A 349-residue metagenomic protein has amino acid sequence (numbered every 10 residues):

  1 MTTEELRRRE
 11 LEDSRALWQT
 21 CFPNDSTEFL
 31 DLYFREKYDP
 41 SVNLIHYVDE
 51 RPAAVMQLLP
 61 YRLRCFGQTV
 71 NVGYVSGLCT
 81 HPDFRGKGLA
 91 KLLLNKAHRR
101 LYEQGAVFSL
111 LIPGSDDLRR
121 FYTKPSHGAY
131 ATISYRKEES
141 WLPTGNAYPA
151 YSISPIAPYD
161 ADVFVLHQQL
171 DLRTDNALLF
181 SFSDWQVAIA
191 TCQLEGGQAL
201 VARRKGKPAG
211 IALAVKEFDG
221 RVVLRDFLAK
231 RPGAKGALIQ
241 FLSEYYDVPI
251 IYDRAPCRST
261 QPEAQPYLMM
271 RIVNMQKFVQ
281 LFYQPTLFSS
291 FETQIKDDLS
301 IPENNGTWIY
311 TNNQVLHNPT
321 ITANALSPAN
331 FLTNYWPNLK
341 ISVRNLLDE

Functional and structural regions predicted by a protein language model:
M1-P60, G67-Y74, L142-S183, F218-V222: Short amphipathic alpha-helix that is part of the acyltransferase structural core
V70-P82, G220-R231: Conserved acetyl-CoA binding element of GNAT-fold acetyltransferases
T80, G86-R99, P232-E244: Conserved acetyl-CoA-binding loop-helix of GNAT-fold acetyltransferases
L94, L101-G114, Y246-P256: Conserved GNAT acetyl-CoA-binding A-motif
T123-T132, Q261-I272: Conserved acetyl-CoA-binding loop of GNAT-fold acetyltransferases
G128-L228, P232-G233, L281-E292: Amide-forming acyltransferase catalytic core, primarily the GNAT-like/NAT-type and related acyltransferase folds
E263-E349: C-terminal functional modules
